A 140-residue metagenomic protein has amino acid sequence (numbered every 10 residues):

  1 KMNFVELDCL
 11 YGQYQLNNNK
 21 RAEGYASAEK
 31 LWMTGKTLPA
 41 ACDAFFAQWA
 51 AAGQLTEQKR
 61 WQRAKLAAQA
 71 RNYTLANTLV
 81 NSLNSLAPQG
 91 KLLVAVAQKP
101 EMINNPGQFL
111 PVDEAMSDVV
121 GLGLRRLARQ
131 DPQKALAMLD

Functional and structural regions predicted by a protein language model:
K1-D140: Alpha-helical solenoid repeat scaffolds
